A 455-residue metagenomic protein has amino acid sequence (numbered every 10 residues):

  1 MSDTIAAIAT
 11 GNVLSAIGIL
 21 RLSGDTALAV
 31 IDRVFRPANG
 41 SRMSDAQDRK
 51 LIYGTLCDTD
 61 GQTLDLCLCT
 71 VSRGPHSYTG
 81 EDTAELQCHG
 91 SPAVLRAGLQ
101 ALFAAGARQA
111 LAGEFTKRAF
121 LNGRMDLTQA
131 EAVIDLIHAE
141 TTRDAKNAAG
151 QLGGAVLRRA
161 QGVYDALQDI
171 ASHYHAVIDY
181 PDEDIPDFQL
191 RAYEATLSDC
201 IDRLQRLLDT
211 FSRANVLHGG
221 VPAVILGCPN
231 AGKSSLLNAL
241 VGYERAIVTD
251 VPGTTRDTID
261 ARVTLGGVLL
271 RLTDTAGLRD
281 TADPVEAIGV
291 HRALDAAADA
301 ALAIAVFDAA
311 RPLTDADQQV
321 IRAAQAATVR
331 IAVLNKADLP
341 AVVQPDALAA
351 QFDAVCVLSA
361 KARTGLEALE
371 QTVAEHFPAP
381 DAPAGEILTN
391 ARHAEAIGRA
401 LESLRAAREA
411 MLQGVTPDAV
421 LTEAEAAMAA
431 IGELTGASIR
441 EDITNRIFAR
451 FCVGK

Functional and structural regions predicted by a protein language model:
M1-K146, G150, G154, I331-A332: A glycine-rich (often HGG/GG-containing) alpha/beta subdomain
D3-S15, G54, D144-T264, T281-D283 (+1 more regions): C-terminal-of-GTPase-core extension/linker across diverse P-loop GTPases
Y53-D65, C69-R73, G253-T281, D299: Switch I (G2) and immediately adjacent beta-strands of P-loop GTPase domains
V241, A276-G277, A301, D308 (+1 more regions): Short glycine-/small-residue-rich Rossmann-like dinucleotide-binding loops
L270, L302, I331: Short, Asp-centered acidic motifs that coordinate Mg2+ and/or phosphate in catalytic or ligand-binding sites
L272, V306, V333: Generic enzyme active-site microenvironment
E286-A310: Inter-motif core of Ras-like GTPase G domains
